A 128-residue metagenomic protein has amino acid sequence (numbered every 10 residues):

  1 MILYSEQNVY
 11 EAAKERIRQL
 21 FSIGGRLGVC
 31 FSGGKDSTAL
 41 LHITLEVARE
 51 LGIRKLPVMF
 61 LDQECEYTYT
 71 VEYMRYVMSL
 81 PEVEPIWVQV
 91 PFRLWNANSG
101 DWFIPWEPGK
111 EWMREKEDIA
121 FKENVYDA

Functional and structural regions predicted by a protein language model:
M1-A128: ATP-dependent adenylation/nucleotidyltransferase module used to activate substrates
